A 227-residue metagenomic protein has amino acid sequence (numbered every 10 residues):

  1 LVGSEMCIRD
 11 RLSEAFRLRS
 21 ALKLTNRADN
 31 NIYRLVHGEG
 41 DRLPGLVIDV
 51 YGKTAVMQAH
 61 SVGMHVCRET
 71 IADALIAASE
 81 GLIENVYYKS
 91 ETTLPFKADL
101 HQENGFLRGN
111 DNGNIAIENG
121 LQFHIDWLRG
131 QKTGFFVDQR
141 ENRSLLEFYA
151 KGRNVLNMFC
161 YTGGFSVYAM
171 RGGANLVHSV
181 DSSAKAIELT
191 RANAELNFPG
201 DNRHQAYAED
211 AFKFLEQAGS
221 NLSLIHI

Functional and structural regions predicted by a protein language model:
L1-C7, I227: Short, small-residue-biased leader/transition segments that mark boundaries at the very start of proteins
S4-E5, V56-H65: Short histidine-centered catalytic/ligand-binding loop motif
I8-G38: Conserved short alpha-helical segments that host acidic/polar catalytic motifs at enzyme active sites
A15, A74-A78, N193: Conserved short hydrophobic interaction patches
R27-D29, G81-L82, P199-N202: Short helix-terminating capping/connector loops at secondary-structure junctions
V36-D49, H65-F136: Non-catalytic substrate-recognition/targeting regions of SAM-dependent transferases
K53: Divalent cation-coordinating acidic motifs and surrounding scaffolds that mediate Ca2+/Mg2+/Mn2+/Zn2+-dependent binding
R108-I225: Rossmann-like S-adenosyl-L-methionine
